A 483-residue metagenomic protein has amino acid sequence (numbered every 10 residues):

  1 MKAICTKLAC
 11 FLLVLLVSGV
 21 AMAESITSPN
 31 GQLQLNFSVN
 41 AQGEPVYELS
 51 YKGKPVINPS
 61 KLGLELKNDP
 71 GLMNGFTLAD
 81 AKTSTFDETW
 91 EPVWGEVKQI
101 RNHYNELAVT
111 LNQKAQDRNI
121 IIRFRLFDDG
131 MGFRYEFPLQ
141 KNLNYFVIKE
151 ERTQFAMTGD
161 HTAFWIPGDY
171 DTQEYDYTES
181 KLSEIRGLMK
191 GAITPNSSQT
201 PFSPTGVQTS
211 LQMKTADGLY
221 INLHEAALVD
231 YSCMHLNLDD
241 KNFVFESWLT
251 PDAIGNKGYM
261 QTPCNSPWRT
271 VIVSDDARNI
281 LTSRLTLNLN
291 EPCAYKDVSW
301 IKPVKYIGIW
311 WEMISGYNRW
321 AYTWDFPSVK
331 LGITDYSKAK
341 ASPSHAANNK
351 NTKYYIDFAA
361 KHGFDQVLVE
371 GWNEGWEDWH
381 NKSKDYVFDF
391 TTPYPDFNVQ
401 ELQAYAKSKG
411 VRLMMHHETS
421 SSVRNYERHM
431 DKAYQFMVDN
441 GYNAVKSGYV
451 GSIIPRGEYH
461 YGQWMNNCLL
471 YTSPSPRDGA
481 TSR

Functional and structural regions predicted by a protein language model:
M1-A9: Bacterial N-terminal signal peptides that target proteins for export
A9-S18: Bacterial N-terminal signal peptides
G19-A23: Sec/Tat signal peptide C-region and signal peptidase I cleavage site
S25-K296: N-terminal accessory beta-strand-rich subdomains and adjacent acidic, glycine-rich linkers that precede catalytic cores
C264-N279, R284-K350: An acidic-aromatic substrate-binding cleft motif
I314-G462: Aromatic-lined carbohydrate-binding/catalytic grooves of carbohydrate-active enzymes
Y471-R483: Single conserved hydrophobic/aromatic residue that forms the stacking wall/gate of nucleotide- or nucleobase-binding
